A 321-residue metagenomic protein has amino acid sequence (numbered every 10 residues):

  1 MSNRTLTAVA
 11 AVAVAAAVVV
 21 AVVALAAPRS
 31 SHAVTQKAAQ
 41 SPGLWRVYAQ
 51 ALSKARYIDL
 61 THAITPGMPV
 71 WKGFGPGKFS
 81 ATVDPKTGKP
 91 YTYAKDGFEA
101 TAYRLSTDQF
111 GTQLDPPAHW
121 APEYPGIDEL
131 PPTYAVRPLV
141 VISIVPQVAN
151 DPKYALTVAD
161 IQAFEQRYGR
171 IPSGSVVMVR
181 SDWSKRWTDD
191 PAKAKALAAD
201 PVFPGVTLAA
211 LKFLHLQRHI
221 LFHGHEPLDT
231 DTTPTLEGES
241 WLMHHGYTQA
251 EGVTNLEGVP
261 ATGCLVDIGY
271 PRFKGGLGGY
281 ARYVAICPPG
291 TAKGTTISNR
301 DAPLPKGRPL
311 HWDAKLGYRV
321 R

Functional and structural regions predicted by a protein language model:
M1-A13: N-terminal Sec-pathway targeting helices
V14-A26: Hydrophobic alpha-helical membrane-insertion segments, chiefly the h-region of N-terminal signal peptides
A27-R321: Active-/binding-site microenvironments in catalytic and ligand-binding cores
